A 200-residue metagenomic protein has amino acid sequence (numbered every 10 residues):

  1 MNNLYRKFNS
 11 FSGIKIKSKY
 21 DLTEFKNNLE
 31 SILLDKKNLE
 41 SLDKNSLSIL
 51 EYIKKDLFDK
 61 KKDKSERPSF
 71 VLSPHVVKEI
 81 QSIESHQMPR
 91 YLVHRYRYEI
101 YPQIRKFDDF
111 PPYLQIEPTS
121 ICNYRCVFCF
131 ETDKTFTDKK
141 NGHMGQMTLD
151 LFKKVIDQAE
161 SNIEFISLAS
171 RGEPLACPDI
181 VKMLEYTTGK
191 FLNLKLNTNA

Functional and structural regions predicted by a protein language model:
M1-L42: Intrinsically disordered, low-structural-confidence terminal and linker regions
L33-A200: Conserved alpha-helical substructure of the radical SAM core
